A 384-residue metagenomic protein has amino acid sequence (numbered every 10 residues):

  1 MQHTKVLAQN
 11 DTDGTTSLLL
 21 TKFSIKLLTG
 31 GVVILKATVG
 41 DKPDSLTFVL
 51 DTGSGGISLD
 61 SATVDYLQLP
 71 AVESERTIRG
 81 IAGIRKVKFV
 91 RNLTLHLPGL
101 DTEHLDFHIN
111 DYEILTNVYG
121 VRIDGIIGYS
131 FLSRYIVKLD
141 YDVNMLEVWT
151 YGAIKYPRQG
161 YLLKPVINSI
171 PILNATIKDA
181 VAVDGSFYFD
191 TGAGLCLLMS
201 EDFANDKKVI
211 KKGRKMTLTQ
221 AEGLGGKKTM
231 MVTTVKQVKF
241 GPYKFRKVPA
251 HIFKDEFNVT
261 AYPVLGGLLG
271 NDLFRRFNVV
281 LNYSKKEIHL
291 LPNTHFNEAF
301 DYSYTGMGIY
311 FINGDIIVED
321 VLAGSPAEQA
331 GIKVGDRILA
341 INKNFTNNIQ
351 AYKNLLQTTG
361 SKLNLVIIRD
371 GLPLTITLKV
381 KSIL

Functional and structural regions predicted by a protein language model:
M1-L384: Pepsin/retropepsin-fold aspartyl endopeptidases
